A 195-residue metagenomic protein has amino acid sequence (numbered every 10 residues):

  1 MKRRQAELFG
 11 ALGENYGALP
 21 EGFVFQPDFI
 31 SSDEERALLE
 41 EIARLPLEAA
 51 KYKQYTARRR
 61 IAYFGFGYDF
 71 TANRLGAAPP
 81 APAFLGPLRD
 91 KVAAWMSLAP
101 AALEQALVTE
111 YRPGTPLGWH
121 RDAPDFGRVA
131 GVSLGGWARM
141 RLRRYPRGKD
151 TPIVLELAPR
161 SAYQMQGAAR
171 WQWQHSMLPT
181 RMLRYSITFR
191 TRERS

Functional and structural regions predicted by a protein language model:
M1-S195: Non-heme Fe(II) oxygenase metal-center motifs and adjacent flexible, charged/small-residue loops
